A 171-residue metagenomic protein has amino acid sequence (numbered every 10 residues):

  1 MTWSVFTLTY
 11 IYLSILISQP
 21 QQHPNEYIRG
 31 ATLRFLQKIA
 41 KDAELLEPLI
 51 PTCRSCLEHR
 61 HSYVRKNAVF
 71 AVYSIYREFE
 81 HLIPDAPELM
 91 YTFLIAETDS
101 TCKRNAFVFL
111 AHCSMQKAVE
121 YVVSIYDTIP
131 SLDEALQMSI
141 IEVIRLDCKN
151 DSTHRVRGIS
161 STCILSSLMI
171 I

Functional and structural regions predicted by a protein language model:
M1-I171: Extended alpha-solenoid helical-repeat scaffolds
